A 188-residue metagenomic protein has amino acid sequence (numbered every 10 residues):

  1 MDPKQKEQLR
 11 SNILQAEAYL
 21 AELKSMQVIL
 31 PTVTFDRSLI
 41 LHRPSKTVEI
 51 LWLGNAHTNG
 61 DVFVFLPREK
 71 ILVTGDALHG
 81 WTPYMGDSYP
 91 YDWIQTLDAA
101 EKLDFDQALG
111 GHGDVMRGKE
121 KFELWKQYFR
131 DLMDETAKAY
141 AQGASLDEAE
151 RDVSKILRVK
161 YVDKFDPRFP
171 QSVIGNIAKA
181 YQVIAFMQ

Functional and structural regions predicted by a protein language model:
M1-L51, L97, D104: Metallo-beta-lactamase
Q5, L9-Q15, Y19, Y89 (+6 more regions): Stable alpha-helical elements in mature extracytoplasmic
V28, I71, G86-P90, F122-F129 (+2 more regions): Solvent-exposed, acidic/flexible segments
H42, T58-G60, V159: Short, solvent-exposed loop/turn elements at domain surfaces
T47-L103: Active-site-proximal loop/helix segments of hydrolase catalytic cores
I94-A144, E148, D152: Divalent-metal (often Zn2+) His-rich catalytic cores of metallo-beta-lactamase-fold enzymes
A141-Q188: C-terminal regulatory/interaction regions
